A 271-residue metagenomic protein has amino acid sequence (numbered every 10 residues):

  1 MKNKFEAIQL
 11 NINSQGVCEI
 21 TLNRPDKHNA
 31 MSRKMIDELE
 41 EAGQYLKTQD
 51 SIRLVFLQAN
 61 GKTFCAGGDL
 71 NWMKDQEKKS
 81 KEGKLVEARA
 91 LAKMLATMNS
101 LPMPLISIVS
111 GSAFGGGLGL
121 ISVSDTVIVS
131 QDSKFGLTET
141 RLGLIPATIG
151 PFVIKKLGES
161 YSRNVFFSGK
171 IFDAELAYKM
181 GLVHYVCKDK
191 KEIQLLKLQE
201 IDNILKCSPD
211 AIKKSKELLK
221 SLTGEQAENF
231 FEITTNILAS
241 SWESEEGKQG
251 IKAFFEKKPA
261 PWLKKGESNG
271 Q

Functional and structural regions predicted by a protein language model:
M1-N23, K27, K170-I204, K213-E225 (+1 more regions): Amphipathic alpha-helical segments at domain termini/boundaries
M1-N60, A96, Q271: Conserved CoA-thioester-binding segment of acyl-CoA-metabolizing enzymes
A42, A90-L101: Catalytic-core regions built around general acid/base machinery
T48-S51, A59-M94, A113, Q226: Glycine- (often His-adjacent) and acidic-residue-rich active-site loop that binds/positions the CoA thioester
L57, D69, L120-S122, A177 (+1 more regions): Hydrophobic/aromatic residues within transmembrane alpha-helices of multi-pass small-molecule transporters
L70, L91, G150, E159-S162 (+4 more regions): A general structural signal for well-ordered alpha-helical segments in protein cores
A96-D210, S244: Crotonase-fold acyl-CoA enzyme core
V165-F166, L218-L222, I237-W242: Helix-loop "lid/cap" segments that line or gate small-molecule binding pockets
